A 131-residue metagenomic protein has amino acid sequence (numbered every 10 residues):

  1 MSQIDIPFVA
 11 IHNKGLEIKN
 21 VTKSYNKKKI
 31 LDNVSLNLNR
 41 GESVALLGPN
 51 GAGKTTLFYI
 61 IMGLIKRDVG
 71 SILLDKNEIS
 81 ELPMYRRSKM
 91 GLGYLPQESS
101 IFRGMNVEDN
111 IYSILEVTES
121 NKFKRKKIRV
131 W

Functional and structural regions predicted by a protein language model:
L47-P49: The feature captures the beta-strand-to-loop junction immediately N-terminal to the Walker
M62: Helix-to-loop junction immediately C-terminal to a conserved catalytic motif
S71-L73, N77-E78: ATP-binding/catalytic-site motifs of ATP-hydrolyzing domains
E78-E98, K122-R125: ABC ATPase NBD coupling module
G104-Y112: Short coil-to-helix segment of the ABC ATPase nucleotide-binding domain corresponding to the Q-loop/switch region
D109, V117-W131: Short coil-to-helix "N-cap" segments within the ABC nucleotide-binding domain's helical subdomain
